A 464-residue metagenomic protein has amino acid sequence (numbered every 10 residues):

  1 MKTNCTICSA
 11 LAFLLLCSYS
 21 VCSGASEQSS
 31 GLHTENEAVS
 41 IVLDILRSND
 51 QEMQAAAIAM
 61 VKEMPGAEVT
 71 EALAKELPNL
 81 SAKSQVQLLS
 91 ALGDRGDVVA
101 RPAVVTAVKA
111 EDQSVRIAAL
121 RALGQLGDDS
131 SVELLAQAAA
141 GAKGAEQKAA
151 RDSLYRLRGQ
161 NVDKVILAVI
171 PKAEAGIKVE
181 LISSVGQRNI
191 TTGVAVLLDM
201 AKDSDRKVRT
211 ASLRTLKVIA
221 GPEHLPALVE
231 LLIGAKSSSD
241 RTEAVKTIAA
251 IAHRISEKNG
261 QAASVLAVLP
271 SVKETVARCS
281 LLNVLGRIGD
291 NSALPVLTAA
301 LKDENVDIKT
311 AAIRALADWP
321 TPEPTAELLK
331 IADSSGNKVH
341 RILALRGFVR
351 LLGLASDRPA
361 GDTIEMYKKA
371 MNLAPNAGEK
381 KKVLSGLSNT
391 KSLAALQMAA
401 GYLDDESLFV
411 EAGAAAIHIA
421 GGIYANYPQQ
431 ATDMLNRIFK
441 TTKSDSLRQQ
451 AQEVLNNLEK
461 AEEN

Functional and structural regions predicted by a protein language model:
M1-A10: Bacterial N-terminal signal peptides that target proteins for export
S9-Y19: Bacterial N-terminal signal peptides
Y19-V21, N464: Eukaryotic intrinsically disordered, low-complexity regulatory tails and linkers enriched in charged/polar residues
S26-E35, D44, E52-A67, E71-P78 (+22 more regions): Structural detector for internal amphipathic alpha-helices that build alpha-solenoid repeat scaffolds
A38, L228-L232, Q261-V268, A332 (+2 more regions): HEAT/HEAT-like alpha-solenoid repeats
